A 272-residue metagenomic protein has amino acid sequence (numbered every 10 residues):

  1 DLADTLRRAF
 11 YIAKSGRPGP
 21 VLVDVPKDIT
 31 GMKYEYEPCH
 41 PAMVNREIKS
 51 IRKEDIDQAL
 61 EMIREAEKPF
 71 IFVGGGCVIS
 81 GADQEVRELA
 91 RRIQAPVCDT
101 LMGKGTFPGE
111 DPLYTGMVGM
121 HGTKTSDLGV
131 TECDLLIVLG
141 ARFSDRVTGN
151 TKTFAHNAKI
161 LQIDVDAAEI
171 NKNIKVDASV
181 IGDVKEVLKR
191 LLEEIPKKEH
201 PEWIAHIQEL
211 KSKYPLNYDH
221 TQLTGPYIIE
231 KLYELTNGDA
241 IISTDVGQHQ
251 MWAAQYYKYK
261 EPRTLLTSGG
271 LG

Functional and structural regions predicted by a protein language model:
D1-D4, K27, G103-H206: Glycine-rich, acidic loop regions that bind phosphate or pyrophosphate groups
R8, I12-E65: Conformationally flexible catalytic loops at phosphate/diphosphate-handling active centers
I12-R17, D55-F70, L89, V130-E132 (+1 more regions): Glycine-rich phosphate/diphosphate-binding loops that line cofactor/substrate pockets in enzymes
L22-P26, F72-G74, V138-G140, D164 (+1 more regions): Short beta-strand segments
K33-V44, T106-G109, H206-L216, E261-T264: Gly-rich Lys/Arg/Thr-decorated short loops/hinges at beta-loop-alpha junctions or inter-strand turns that position
N45-Q58, V118-G122, L223-T224, V246-H249 (+1 more regions): A general structural motif
E67-S80, A90, P215: Glycine-rich phosphate/diphosphate-binding loops and the adjacent beta-loop-alpha structural elements that coordinate
Q208-G272: Active-site diphosphate/adenylate-binding microenvironment
